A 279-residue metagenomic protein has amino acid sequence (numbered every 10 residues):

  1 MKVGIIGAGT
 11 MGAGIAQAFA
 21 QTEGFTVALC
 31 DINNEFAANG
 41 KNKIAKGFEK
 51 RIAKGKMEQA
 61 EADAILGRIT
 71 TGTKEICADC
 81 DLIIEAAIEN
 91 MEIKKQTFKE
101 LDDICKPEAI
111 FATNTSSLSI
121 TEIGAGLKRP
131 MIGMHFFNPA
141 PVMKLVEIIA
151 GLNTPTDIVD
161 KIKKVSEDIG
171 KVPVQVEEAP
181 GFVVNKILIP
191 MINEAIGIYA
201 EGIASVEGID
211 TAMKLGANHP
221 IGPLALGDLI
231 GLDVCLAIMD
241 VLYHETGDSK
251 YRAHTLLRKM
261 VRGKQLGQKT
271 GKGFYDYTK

Functional and structural regions predicted by a protein language model:
M1-K50, K54: NAD(P)+-binding Rossmann beta1-loop-alpha1 motif at the extreme N-terminus of oxidoreductases
G12-I15, K94, S116-I120: Short glycine/serine/threonine-rich phosphate/pyrophosphate-binding segments that cradle anionic phosphate groups
E23-G24, T156, E167-E178, A200-E201 (+1 more regions): NAD(P)-dependent Rossmann-like dehydrogenase/reductase catalytic/cofactor-binding core
F25, P139-I149, P220-I221, D240: Acidic/polar active-site rim loop that often engages polyanionic ligands
A28, T70-G72, I84, I132 (+1 more regions): Hydrophobic/aromatic beta-strand patches that form the interior of the parallel beta-sheet core in alpha/beta enzyme
F36, K50-I110, L118: Rossmann-like NAD(P)-binding element
I110-E177, F182-N185: Rossmann-fold dinucleotide-binding core
